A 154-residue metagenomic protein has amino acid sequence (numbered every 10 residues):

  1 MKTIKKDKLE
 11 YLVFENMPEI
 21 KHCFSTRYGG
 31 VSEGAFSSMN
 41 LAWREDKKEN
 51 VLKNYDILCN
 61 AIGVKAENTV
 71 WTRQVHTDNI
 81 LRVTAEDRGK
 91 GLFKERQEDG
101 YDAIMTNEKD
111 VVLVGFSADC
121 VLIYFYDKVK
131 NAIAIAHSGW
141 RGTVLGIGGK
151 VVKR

Functional and structural regions predicted by a protein language model:
M1-R154: Active-site microenvironment for binding and transforming phosphate-containing groups
